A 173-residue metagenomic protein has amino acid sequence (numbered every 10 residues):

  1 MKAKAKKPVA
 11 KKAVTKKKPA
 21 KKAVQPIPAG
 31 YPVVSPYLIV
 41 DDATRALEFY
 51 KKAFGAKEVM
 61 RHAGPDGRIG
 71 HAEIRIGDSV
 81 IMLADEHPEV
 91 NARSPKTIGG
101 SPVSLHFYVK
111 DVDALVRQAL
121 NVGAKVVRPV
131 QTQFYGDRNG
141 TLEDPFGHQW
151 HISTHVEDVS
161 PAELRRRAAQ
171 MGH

Functional and structural regions predicted by a protein language model:
K2-Y37, L47-E48, F54-E143, I152-H173: Vicinal oxygen chelate
D41-D42, F49: Hydrophobic ligand-binding cavity/cleft-lining segments
F146: C-terminal catalytic core of tyrosine-transesterase DNA break-rejoin enzymes
